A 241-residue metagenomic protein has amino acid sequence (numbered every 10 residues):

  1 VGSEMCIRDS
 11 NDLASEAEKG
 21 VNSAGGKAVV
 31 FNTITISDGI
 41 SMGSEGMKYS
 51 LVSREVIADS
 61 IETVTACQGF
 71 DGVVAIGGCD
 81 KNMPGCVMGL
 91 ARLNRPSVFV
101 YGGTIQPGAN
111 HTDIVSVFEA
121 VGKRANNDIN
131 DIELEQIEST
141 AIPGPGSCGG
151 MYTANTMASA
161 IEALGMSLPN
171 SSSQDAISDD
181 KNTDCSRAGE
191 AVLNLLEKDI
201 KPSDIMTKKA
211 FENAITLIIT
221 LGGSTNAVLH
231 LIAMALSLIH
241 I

Functional and structural regions predicted by a protein language model:
V1, S37-S41, P169-S172: A short small-residue
G2-I7, I241: Short, small-residue-biased leader/transition segments that mark boundaries at the very start of proteins
R8-N11, M83-P84: Glycine/threonine-rich flexible loop motifs
S10-V52, L229: Anionic-ligand anchoring segments at beta-strand to alpha-helix junctions in alpha/beta enzyme folds, i.e., glycine
S50-N213, I218, S237: Active-site cavity-forming subdomains of large catalytic enzyme subunits
V228-L236: Re-entrant/interfacial helical elements at transmembrane boundaries that shape and gate the permeation pathway
